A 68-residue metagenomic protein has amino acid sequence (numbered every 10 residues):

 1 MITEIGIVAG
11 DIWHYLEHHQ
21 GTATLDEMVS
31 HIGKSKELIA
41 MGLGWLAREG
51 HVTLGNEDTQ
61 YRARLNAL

Functional and structural regions predicted by a protein language model:
I2-A9, T22, N56-L68: Short, cationic-aromatic polyanion-contact patches
I5-D26, S30: Short amphipathic alpha-helical interface segments
E27, A40, E57-D58: Short loop/turn and capping residues at structural boundaries
E27, E37, E49: Acidic-residue sensor for enzyme active/binding pockets
K34-W45: Short amphipathic alpha-helical interaction segments
A47-E57: A short, conserved structural fragment
